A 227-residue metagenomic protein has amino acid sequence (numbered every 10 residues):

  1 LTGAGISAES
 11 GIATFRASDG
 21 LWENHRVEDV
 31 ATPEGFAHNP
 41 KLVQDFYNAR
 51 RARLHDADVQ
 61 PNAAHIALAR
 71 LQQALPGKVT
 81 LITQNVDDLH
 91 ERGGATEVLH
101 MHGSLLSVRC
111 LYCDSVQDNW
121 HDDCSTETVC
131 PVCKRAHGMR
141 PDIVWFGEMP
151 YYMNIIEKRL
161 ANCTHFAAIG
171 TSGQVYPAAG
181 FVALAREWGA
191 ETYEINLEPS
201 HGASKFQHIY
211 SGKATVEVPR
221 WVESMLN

Functional and structural regions predicted by a protein language model:
L1-N227: Conserved catalytic core of sirtuin-type NAD+-dependent deacylases
